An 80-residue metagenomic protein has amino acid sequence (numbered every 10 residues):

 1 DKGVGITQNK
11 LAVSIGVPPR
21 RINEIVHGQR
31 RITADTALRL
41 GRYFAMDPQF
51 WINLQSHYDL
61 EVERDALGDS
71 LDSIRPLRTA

Functional and structural regions predicted by a protein language model:
D1-S14: Short basic helix-loop element that most often maps to the first helix and adjoining turn of HTH DNA-binding modules
V13, E24, R42: Alpha-helical residues within the helix-turn-helix
N23-E24, I52: Key DNA-contacting residues within the recognition helix of helix-turn-helix
E24, G28, H57: Alpha-helical DNA-recognition elements
Q29-R42: Short, basic-rich loop-to-helix N-cap that marks the start of a DNA-contacting helix
R42, I52-A80: Short, charged recognition helix plus adjacent turn of helix-turn-helix-like nucleic-acid-binding domains
